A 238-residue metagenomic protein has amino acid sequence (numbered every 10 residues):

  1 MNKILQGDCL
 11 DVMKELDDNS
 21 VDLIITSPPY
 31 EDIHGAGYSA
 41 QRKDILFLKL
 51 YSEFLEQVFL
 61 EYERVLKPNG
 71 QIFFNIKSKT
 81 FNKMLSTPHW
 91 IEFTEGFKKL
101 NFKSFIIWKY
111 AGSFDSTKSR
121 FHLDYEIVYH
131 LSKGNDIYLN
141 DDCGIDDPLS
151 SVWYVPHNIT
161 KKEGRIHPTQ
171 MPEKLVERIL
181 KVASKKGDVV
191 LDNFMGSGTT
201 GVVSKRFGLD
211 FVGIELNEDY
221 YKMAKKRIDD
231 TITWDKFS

Functional and structural regions predicted by a protein language model:
M1-K222: Core catalytic lobe of class I
K225-S238: Short, conserved SAM-binding/catalytic segment of Class I S-adenosyl-L-methionine-dependent methyltransferases
